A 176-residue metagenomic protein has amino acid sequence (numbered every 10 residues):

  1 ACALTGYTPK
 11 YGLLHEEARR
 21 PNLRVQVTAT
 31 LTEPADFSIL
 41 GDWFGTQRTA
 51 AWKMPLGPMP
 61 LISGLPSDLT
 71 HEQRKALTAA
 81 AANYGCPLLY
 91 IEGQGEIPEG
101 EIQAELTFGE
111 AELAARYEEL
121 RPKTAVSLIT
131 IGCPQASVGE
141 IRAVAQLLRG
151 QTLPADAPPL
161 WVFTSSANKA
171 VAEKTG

Functional and structural regions predicted by a protein language model:
C2-S166: Intrinsically disordered, low-complexity segments enriched in small residues
N168-A170: Short gly/pro/ser/thr-enriched loop/turn and capping motifs at secondary-structure boundaries
K174-G176: Thiamine diphosphate
